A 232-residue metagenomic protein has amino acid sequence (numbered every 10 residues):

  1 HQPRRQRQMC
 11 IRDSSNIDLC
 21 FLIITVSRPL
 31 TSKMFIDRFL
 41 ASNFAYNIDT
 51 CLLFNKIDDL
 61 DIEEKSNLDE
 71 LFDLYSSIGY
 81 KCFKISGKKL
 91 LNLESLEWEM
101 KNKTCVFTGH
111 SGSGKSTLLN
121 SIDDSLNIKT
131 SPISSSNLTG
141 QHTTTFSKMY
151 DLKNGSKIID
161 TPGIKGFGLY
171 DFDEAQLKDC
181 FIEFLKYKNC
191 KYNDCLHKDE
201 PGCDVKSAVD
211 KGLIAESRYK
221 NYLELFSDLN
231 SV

Functional and structural regions predicted by a protein language model:
H1-I11: Single conserved hydrophobic/aromatic residue that forms the stacking wall/gate of nucleotide- or nucleobase-binding
Q6, N16, K101-N102: Alpha-helix C-terminal capping/helix-to-coil transition sites in glycosyltransferase folds
R7, T50-C51, T104, G155: The start of beta-strands in P-loop NTPase/AAA+ ATPase cores
R12-C82, C180, K198-L229: Conserved C-terminal guanine-recognition region of P-loop GTPase G domains, centered on the G4
R12-S15, L30-M34, R38, S66-E70 (+9 more regions): Charged, alpha-helix-enriched surfaces in structured cytosolic catalytic cores of large nucleotide-utilizing machines
L30, L60-D61, L91, K165-G168: Catalytic P-loop NTPase motifs of RecA-like helicase/translocase cores
D59-S113: Canonical P-loop GTPase G-domain recognition
E94-D199, S207, D228: Conserved G1/Walker A P-loop phosphate-binding module
